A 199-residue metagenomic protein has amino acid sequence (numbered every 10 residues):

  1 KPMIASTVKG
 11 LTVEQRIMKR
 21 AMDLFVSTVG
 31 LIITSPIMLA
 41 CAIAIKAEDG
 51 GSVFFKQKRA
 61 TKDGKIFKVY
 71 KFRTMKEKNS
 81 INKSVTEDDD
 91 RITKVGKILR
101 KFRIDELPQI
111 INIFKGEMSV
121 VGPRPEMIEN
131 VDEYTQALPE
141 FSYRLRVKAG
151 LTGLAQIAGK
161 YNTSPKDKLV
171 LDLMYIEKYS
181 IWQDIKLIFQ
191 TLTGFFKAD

Functional and structural regions predicted by a protein language model:
K1-V13: Juxtamembrane amphipathic/hinge helix adjacent to a transmembrane helix
K9, S142-D199: C-terminal terminal-structure detector
G10-K78, N112, I181, L187-D199: A hydrophobic, helix-centered structural microdomain
I32-S35, F102-D105, V121, K160 (+1 more regions): Residue-level signal for short amphipathic helical patches enriched in basic/charged and nearby hydrophobic residues
I43, K56, K71, R91-K94 (+5 more regions): Residue-level recognition of specific faces of alpha-helices
F55-R91, T152-V170: Short, glycine-rich, amphipathic interfacial segments at transmembrane boundaries or analogous
T86-K148, L187-F195: A short, structured surface patch at a secondary-structure boundary
